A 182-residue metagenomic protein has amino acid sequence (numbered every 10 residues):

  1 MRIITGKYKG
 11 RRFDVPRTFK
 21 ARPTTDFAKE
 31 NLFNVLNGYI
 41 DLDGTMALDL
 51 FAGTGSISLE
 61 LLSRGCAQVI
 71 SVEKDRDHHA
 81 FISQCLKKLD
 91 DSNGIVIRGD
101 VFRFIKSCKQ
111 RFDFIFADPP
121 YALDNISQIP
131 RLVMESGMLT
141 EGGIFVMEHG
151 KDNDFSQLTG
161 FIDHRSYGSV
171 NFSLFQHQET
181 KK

Functional and structural regions predicted by a protein language model:
M1-K182: Class I S-adenosyl-L-methionine-dependent methyltransferase catalytic core
